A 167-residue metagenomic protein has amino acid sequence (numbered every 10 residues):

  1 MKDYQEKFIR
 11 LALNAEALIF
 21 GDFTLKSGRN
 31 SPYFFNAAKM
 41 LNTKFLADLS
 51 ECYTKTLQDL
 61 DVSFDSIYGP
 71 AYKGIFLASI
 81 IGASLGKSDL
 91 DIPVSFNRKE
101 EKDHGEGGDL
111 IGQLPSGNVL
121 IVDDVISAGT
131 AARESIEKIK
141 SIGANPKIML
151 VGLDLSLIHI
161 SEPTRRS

Functional and structural regions predicted by a protein language model:
M1-V62: Active-site-facing substrate-recognition patch
S63-A71, L150: Short glycine-rich phosphate-binding loop at a beta-alpha junction
D65, G117, K147: Conserved acidic residues
L77-L120, T130-E134: Short, glycine/charge-rich flexible loops or terminal/linker lids adjacent to PRPP-binding catalytic cores
D89, K138-N145: Arginine/glycine-rich "motif VI" loop of SF2 helicases in the C-terminal RecA-like domain
S95-N97, A144-L157: ATP-dependent adenylation/pyrophosphate-handling site
I158-S167: Single conserved hydrophobic/aromatic residue that forms the stacking wall/gate of nucleotide- or nucleobase-binding
